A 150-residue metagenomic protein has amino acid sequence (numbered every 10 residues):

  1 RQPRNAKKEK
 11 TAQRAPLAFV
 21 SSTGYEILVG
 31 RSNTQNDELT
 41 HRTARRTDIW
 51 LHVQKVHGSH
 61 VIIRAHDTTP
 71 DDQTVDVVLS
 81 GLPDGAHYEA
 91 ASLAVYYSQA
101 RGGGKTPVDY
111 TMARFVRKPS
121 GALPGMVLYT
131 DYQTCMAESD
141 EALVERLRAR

Functional and structural regions predicted by a protein language model:
P3-R150: Duplex nucleic acid-engaging cores and interfaces of nucleic-acid transaction enzymes
